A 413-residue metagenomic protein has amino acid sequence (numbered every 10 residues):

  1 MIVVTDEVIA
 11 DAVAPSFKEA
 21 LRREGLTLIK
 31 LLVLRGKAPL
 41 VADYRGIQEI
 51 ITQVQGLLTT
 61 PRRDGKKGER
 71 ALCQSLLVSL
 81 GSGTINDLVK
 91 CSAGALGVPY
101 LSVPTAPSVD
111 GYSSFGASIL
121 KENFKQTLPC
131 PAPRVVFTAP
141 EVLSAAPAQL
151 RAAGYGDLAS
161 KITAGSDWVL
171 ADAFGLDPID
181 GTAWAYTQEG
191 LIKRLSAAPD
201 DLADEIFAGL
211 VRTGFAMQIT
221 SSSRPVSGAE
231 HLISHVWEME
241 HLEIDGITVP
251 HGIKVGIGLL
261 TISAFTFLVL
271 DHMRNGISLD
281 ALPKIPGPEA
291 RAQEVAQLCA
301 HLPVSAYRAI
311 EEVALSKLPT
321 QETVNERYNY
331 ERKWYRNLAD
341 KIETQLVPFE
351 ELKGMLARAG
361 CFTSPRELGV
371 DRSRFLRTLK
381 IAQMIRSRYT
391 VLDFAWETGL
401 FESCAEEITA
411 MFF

Functional and structural regions predicted by a protein language model:
M1-I2, M273-F413: C-terminal charged capping/lid subdomain of soluble metabolic enzymes
M1-L76: ATP/NTP phosphate-donor binding region
I2-D6, L77-S79, A216-T220, F362: Short glycine-rich or small-residue beta-strand-to-loop segments that form or flank ligand, phosphate, metal/Fe-S
D6-A12, G81-N86, P107-S108: Gly/Ser/Thr-rich loops at beta-strand to alpha-helix junctions that form or flank small-molecule/cofactor-binding
P61-T105: A short, small-residue-rich loop immediately preceding and capping a beta-strand
G68-L72, A93, Q126-P131, M217-Q218 (+2 more regions): Solvent-exposed alpha-helices and their adjacent loops that cap or buttress functional pockets in soluble metabolic
C91-K193: A glycine/threonine-rich phosphate-anchoring loop and its flanking beta-alpha core in nucleotide/phosphate-binding
Q188-S196, D201-H272: A conserved active-site cap/scaffold subdomain adjacent to cofactor or substrate pockets
